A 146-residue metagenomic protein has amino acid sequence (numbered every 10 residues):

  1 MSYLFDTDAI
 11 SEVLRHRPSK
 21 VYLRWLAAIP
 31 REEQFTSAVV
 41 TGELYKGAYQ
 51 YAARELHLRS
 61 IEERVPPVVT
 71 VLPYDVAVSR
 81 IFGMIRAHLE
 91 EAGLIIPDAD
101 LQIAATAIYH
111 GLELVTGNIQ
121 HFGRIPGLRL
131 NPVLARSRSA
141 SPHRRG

Functional and structural regions predicted by a protein language model:
M1-T36, A48-R64, E91, R136-R144: Short, well-structured N-terminal submotif of metal-dependent ribonuclease cores
S2, L101-P142: Acidic, metal-binding active-site segment of PIN/NYN-like and related structure-specific nucleases
D6-T7, L44, F82, A107 (+1 more regions): Generic structural signal for small/hydrophobic residues in well-ordered secondary structure, especially within
A9-I10, V40, V78, Q120-H121: Alpha-helix capping/helix-boundary segments
P30, P67, I125-P126: Short, structured coil segments at secondary-structure junctions
T36-V39, G117: Substrate-recognition element of Asp-dependent hydrolases with the DxDx(T/V) motif
T70-G117, H143-G146: Active-site neighborhoods of divalent-metal-dependent phosphate/nucleic-acid chemistry enzymes
